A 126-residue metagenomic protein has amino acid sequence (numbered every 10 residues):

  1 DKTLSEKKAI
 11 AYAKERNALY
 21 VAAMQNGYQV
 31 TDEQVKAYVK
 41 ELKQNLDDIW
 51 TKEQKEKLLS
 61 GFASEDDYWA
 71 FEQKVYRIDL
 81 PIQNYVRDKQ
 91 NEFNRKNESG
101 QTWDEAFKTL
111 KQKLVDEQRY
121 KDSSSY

Functional and structural regions predicted by a protein language model:
D1-A70: N-terminal targeting/tethering segments
K57-Y126: PPIase-associated folding chaperone regions across multiple families
